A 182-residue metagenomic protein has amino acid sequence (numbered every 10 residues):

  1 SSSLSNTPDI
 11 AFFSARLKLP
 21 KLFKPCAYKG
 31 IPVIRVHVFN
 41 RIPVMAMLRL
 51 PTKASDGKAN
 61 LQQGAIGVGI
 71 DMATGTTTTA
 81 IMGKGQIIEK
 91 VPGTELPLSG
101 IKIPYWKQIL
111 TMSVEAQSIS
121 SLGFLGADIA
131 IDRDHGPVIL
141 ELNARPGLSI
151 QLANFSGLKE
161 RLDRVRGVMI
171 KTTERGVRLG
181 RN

Functional and structural regions predicted by a protein language model:
S1-M82: Phosphate-binding site of ATP-dependent enzymes
S1-S2, S113-S120: Hydrophobic, Leu/Ile/Phe/Ala-enriched alpha-helical segments that form helix-helix packing faces
I10-F12, K107-L110: Short, positively charged
A11, L122-L125: PAS/PAS-like sensory domains
R35, D128-A130: Short, surface-exposed charged micro-motifs
T52-G57, I87-I88, G147-I150: A short local loop/turn or secondary-structure capping micro-motif enriched for an aromatic residue
V68-L98, I109, S113: Intrinsically disordered, low-complexity Ser/Thr/Pro/Gly-rich regulatory segments
K90-Q108, S118-L122, I131-N182: C-terminal active-site "lid" helix and adjoining low-complexity regulatory extension at the edge of ATP-using catalytic
